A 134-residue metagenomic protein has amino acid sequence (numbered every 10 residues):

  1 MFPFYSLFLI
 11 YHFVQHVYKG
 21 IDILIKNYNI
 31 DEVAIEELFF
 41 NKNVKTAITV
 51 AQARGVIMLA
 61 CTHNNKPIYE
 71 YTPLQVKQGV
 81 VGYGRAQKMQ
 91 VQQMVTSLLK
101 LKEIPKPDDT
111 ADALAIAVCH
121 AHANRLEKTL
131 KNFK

Functional and structural regions predicted by a protein language model:
M1-K134: Phosphate- and other anionic-substrate recognition elements at nucleic-acid/protein interfaces
